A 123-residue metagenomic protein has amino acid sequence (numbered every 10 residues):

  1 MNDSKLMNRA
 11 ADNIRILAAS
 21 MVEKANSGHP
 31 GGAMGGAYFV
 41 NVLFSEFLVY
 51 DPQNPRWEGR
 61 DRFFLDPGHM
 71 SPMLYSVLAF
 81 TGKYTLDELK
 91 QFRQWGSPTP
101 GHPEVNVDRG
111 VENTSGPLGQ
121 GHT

Functional and structural regions predicted by a protein language model:
M1-N8: Basic/polar N-terminal segments that are highly enriched at the extreme N-terminus, encompassing both cleavable
A11-S27: N-terminal capping segment at the start of a domain
M21, G36-T123: Cofactor-binding active-site loop characterized by glycine-rich and histidine/acidic residues
P30: Flexible, glycine/charged-enriched surface loops at secondary-structure junctions
